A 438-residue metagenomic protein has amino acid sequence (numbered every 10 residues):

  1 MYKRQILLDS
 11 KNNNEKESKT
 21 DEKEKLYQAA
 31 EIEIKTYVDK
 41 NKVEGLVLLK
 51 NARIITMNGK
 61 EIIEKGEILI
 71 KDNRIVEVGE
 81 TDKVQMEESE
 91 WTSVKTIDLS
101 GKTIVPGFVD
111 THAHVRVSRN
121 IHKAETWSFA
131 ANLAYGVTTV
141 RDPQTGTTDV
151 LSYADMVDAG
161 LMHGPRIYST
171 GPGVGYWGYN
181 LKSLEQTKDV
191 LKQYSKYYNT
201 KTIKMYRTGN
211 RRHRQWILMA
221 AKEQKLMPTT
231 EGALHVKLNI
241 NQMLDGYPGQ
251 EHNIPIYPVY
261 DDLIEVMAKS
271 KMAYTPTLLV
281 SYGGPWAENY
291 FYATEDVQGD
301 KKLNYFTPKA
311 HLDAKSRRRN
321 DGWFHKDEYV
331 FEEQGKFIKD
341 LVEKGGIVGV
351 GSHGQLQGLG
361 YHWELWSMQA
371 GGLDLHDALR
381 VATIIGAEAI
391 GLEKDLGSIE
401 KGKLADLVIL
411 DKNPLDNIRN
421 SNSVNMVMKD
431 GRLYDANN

Functional and structural regions predicted by a protein language model:
M1-Q5: Conserved small/polar residues in nucleotide/adenosyl-binding loops
T36-L46: Beta-strand-rich domain onsets/edges
K50-I54, V342-I347, Y361-L415: C-terminal helical cap
A52, I68, N73, G101 (+13 more regions): Divalent metal-coordination and catalytic microenvironments
I54, K60-V105: Histidine-rich, glycine-flanked metal-binding segment
W91, I97-A113, A124-N239, M243-P248 (+1 more regions): Divalent-metal coordination cores built from histidine and acidic residues
V190-G209, P255-G371, H376, N437: Active-site neighborhoods of metal-dependent hydrolases
